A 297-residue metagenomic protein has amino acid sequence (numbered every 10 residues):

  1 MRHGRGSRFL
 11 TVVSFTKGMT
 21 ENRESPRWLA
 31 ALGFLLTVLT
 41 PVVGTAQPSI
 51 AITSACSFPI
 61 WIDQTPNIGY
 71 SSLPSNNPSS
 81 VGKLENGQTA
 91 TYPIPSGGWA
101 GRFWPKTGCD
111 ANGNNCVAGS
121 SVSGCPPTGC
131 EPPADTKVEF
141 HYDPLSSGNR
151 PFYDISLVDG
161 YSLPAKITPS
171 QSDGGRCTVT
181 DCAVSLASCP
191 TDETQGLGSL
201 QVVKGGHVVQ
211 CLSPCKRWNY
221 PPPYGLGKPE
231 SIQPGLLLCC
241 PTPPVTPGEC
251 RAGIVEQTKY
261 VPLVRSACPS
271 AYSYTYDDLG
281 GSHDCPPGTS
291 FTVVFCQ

Functional and structural regions predicted by a protein language model:
G4-A30: Bacterial N-terminal signal peptides that target proteins for export
G33-F34, G44: Cleavable N-terminal signal peptides
T37-V38: Hydrophobic alpha-helical transmembrane segments of integral membrane proteins, especially lipid-exposed positions
Q47-Q297: Extracellular low-complexity, O-glycosylation-prone Ser/Thr/Pro/Gly-rich "stalks" and linkers flanking catalytic
